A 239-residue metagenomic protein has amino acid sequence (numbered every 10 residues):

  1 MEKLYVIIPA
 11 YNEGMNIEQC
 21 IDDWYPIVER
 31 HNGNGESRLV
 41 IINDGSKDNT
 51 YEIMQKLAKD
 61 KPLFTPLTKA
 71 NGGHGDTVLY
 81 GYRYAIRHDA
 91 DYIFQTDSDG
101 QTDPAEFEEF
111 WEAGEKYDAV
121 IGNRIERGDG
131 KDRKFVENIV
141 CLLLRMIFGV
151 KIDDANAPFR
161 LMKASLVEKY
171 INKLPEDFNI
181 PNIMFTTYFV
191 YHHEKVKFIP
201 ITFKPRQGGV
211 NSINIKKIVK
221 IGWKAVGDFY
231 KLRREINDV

Functional and structural regions predicted by a protein language model:
K3-Y5, R38, M184: Cell-envelope/extracellular polymer assembly enzymes that use nucleotide-activated donors
I8, N32-S46, L67-A70: Short beta-strand/loop segment that forms part of the nucleotide-sugar
E13-N16, S46, H74: Donor nucleotide-sugar binding loop of glycosyltransferases
E13-R30: Short, well-formed alpha-helical segments that are part of the catalytic scaffolds of diverse glycosyltransferases
N43-E52, G100: A conserved acidic beta->alpha catalytic loop
K69-R87, Y92, P104-N179, R206-K216 (+2 more regions): Acceptor/aglycone-binding surface of glycosyltransferases and processive sugar-polymer synthases
D177, T186-K204: Catalytic donor-sugar/metal-binding loop of nucleotide-sugar-dependent glycosyltransferases
